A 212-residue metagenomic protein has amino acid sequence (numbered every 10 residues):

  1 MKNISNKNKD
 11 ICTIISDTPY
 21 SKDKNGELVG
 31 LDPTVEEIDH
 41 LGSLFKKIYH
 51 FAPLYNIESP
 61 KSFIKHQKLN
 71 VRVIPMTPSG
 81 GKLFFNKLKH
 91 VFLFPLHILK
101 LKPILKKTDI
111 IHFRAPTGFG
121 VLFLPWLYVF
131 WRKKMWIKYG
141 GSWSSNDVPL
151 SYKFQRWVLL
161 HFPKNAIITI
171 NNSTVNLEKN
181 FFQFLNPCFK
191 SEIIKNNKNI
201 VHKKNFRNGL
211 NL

Functional and structural regions predicted by a protein language model:
M1-S62, F162-P163: N-terminal subdomain of nucleotide-sugar transferases
D10-D17, W126-S145, F181-F184: Active-site proximal beta-strand in glycosyltransferases
I11, D109-I110, N211: Structural motif
K46-F85: N-terminal strand-loop element at the rim of the active site of nucleotide-sugar-dependent glycosyltransferases
Y49-Y55, K138-G140, N171: Short internal beta-strands
I57-S59, F119-F123: Short, well-ordered alpha-helical microsegments
K100-G120: Short N-terminal targeting/anchoring amphipathic segment
S144-N211: Donor nucleotide-sugar binding/catalytic pocket of nucleotide-sugar-dependent glycosyltransferases
